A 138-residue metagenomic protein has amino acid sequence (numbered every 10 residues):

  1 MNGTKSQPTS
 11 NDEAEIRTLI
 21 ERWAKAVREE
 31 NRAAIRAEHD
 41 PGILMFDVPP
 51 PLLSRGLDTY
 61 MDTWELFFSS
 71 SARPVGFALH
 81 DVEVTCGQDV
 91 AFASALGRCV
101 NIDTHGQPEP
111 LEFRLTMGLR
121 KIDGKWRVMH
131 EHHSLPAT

Functional and structural regions predicted by a protein language model:
M1-G42, R127: Short, low-complexity N-terminal intrinsically disordered segments enriched in polar/charged residues
N2, E112-A137: Short beta-strand edge/turn micro-motifs at domain boundaries
E13, L19, R32-G87, L96 (+1 more regions): A solvent-exposed, acidic/Ser-Thr-rich amphipathic alpha-helical stretch
M45, V84, N101, G118-L119: Hydrophobic beta-strand positions
A95-I102: Generic short beta-strand segments
